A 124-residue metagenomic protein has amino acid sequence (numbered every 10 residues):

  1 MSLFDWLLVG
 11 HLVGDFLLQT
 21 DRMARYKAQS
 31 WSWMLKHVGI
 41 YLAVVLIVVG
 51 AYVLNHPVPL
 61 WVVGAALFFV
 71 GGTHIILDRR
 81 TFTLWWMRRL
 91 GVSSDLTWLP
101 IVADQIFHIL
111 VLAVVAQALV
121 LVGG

Functional and structural regions predicted by a protein language model:
M1-G124: Hydrophobic alpha-helical transmembrane segments
